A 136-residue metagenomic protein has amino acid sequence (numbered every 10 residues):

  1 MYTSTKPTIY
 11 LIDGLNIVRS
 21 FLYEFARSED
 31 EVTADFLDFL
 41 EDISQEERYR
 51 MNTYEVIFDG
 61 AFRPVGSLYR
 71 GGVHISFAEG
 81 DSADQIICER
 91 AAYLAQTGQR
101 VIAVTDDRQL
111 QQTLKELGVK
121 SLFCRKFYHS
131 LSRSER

Functional and structural regions predicted by a protein language model:
Y2-I9, N16-R136: Nuclease catalytic cores that cleave nucleic-acid phosphodiester bonds, predominantly acidic two-metal-ion
